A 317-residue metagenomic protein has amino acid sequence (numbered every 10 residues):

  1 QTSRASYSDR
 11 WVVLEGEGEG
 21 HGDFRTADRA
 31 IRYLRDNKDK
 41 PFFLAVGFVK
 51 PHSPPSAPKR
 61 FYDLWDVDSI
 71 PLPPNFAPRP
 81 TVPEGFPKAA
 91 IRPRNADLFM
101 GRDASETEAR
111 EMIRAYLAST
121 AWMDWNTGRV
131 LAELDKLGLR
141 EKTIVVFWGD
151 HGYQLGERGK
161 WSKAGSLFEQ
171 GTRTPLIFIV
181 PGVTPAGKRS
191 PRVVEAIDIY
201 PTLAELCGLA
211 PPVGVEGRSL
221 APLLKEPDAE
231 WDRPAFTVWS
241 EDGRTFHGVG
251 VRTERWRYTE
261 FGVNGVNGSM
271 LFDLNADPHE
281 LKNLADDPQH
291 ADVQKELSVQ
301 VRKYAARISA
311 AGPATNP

Functional and structural regions predicted by a protein language model:
Q1-D28, R32-V193, L206-G214, E260-G265 (+3 more regions): Active-site-proximal cap/lid insertion segments
A27, H151-E157, T184, E195-Y200 (+5 more regions): C-terminal cap/loop subdomain of S1 sulfatases and analogous C-terminal strand-loop tails that border
V46, W65, L223-L224, V251 (+1 more regions): A generic structural signal for nonpolar/aromatic side chains embedded in well-ordered alpha-helices
